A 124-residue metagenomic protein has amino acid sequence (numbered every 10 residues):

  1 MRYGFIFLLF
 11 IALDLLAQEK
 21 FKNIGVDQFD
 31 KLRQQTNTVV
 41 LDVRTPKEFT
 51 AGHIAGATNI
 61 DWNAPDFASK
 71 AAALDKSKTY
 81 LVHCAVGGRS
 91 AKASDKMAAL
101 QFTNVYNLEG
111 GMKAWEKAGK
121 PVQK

Functional and structural regions predicted by a protein language model:
R2-G4, L13-T38, K47-T79, G88-K124: Rhodanese-like catalytic fold shared by cysteine-dependent sulfurtransferases and DSP/PTP-type phosphatases
V40-D42: Structural scaffold elements adjacent to functional motifs in cytosolic proteins
H83: Short, surface-exposed ligand- or partner-binding patches at beta-edge/loop junctions that are enriched in aromatics
